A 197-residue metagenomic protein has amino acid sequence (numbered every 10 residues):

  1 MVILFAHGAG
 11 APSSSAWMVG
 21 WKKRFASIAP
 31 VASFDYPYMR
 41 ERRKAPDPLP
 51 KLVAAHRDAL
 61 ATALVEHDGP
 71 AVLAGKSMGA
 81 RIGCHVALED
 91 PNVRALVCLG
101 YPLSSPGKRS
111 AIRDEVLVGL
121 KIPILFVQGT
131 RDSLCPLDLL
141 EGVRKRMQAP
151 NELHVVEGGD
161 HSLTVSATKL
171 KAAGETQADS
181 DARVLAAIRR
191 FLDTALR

Functional and structural regions predicted by a protein language model:
M1-A71, I82-H85, L163-R183: Serine-hydrolase catalytic machinery in alpha/beta-hydrolase-like enzymes
L4-G8, G100, Q128: The conserved beta1-alpha1 loop
S14, S133-L139: Conserved alpha/beta-hydrolase "acid-adjacent" motif
S33, L96-L99, V156: A short, hydrophobic beta-strand element of the alpha/beta-hydrolase
H56-G119: Primarily recognizes the serine-hydrolase "nucleophile elbow" in alpha/beta-hydrolase and SGNH/GDSL folds
L120-K121, F126-Q128, D132: Short beta-strand/loop motif that positions the catalytic acidic residue of the alpha/beta-hydrolase fold
R131-C135, H161-S162: Acidic catalytic loop of the alpha/beta-hydrolase fold
N151-R197: C-terminal catalytic histidine-bearing segment of alpha/beta-hydrolase fold enzymes
